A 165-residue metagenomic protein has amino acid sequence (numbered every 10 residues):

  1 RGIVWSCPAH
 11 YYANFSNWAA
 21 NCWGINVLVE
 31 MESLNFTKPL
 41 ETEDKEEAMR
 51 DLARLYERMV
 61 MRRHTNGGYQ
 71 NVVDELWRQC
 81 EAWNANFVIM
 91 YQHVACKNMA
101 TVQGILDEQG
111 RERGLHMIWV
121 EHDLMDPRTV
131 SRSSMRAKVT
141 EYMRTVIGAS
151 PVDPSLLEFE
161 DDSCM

Functional and structural regions predicted by a protein language model:
I3-W5, Y91: Short hydrophobic segments within beta-strands
S6-W77: Redox- and metal-dependent alpha/beta enzyme cores, enriched for Fe-S-associated oxidoreductases and cofactor-handling
N21, N26-L28, D44-D51, Q70-V152 (+1 more regions): Hydrophobic alpha/beta core scaffold segments
S163-M165: Flexible inter-domain linker/hinge segments
